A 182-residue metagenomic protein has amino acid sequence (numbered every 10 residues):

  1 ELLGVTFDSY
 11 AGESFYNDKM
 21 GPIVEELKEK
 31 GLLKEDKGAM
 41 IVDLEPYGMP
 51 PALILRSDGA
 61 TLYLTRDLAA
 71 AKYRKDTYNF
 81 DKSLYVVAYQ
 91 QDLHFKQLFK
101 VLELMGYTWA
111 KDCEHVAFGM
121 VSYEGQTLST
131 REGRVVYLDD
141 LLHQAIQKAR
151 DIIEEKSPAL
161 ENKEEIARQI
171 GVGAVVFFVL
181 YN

Functional and structural regions predicted by a protein language model:
E1-N182: Alpha-helical recognition segments enriched in aromatics with Gly/Pro capping that present substrate-recognition
